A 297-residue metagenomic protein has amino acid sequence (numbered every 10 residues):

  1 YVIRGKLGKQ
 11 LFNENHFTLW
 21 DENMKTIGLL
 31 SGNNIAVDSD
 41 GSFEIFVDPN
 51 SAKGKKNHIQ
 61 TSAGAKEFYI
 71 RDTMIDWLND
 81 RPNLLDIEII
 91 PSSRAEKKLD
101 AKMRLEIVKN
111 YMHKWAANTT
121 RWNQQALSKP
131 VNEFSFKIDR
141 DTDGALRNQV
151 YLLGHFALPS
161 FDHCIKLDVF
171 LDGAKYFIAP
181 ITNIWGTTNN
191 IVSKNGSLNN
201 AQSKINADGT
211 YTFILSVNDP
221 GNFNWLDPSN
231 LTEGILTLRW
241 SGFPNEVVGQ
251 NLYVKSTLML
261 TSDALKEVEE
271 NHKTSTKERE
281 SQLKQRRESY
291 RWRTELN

Functional and structural regions predicted by a protein language model:
Y1-N297: A compositional/structural signature for long, glycine/proline-rich flexible linkers and loops on extracytoplasmic
